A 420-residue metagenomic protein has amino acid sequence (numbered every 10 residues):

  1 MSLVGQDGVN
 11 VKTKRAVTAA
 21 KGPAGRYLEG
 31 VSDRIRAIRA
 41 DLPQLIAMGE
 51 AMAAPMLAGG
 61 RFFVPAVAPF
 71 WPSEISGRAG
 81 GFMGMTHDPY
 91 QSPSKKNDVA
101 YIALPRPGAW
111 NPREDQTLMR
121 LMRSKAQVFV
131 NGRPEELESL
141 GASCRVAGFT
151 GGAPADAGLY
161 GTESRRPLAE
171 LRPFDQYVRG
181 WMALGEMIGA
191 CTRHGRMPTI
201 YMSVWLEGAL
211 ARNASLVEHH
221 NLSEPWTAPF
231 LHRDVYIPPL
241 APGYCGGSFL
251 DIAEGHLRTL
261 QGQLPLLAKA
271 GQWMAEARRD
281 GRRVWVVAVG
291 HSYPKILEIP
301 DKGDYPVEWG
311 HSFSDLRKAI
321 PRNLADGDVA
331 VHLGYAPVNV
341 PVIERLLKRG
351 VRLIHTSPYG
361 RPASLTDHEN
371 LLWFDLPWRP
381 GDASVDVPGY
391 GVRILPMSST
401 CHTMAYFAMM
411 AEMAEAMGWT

Functional and structural regions predicted by a protein language model:
M1-V4, A51, L57-R61, P65-R193 (+3 more regions): Glycine-rich phosphate-binding loops that contact phosphosugars or nucleotide phosphates
S2-R39, L206-Q261: Cofactor-/ligand-binding subdomain signature composed of acidic, glycine-rich, tryptophan-containing flexible loops
R15, P173-R233, I237, H402-Y406 (+1 more regions): Core active-site phosphate/anionic-ligand binding loop and the adjoining beta-turn-alpha structural block in enzyme
P23, Q44-A47, V67, D175 (+6 more regions): Short, contiguous, pocket-lining structural segments that sit at or immediately flank catalytic/ligand-binding sites
A37-P55, T259-R279: A short, well-structured juxtamembrane/interface segment
R165, M202-W205, H256, G391: Active-site-proximal beta-alpha loop/turn segments in soluble metabolic enzymes
